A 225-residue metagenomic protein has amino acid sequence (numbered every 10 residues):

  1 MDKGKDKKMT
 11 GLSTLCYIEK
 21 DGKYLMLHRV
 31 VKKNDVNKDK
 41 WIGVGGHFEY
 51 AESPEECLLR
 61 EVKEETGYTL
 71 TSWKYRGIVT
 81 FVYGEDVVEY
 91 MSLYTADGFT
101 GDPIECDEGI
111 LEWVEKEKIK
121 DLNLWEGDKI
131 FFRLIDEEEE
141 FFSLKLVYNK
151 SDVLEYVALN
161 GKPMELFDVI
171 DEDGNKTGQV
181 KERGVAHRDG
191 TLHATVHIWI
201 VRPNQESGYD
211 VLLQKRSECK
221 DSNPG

Functional and structural regions predicted by a protein language model:
M1-L15, K162-E206: Acidic, metal-coordinating catalytic segment for phosphate/diphosphate chemistry, firing primarily on the Nudix
L12-T14, G22, E89-S92, G109 (+4 more regions): Change "...and in nucleic-acid phosphodiester-cleaving endonucleases..." to "...and in nucleic-acid processing enzymes
Y17, M26, M91-T95, W113 (+1 more regions): Conserved hydrophobic/aromatic beta-strand scaffold that supports enzyme active sites
K23, K74, D102, V153 (+3 more regions): Residue-level signal for well-ordered, solvent-exposed loop/turn and beta-edge residues enriched in charged/polar side
Y24-E64, K150, L154-G161, V185-H197 (+2 more regions): Conserved Nudix-box catalytic region and its N-terminal flanking loop in Nudix hydrolases and closely related
F48-T71, F81-I135, Y156-M164, K220: Unchanged
G77: Catalytic phosphate/metal-binding cores of nucleic-acid and nucleotide-processing enzymes, i.e., regions that mediate
I135-E155: Short, active-site-adjacent segments that bind or coordinate small-molecule cofactors and metal centers
